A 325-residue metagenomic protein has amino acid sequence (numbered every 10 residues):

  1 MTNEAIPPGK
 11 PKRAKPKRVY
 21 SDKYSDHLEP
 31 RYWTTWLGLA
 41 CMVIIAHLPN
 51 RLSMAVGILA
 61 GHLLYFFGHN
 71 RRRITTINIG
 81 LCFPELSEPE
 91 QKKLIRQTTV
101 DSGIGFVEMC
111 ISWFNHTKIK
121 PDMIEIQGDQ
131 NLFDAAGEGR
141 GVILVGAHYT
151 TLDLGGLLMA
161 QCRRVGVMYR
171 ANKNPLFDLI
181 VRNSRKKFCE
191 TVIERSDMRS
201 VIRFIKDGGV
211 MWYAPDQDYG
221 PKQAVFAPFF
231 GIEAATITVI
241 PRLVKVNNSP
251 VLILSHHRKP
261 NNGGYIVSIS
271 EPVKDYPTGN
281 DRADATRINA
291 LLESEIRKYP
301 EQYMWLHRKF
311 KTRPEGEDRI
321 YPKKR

Functional and structural regions predicted by a protein language model:
T2-G146, I180-S184, C189: Membrane-anchoring hydrophobic helices of lipid-metabolizing enzymes
T2-R13, V19-S25, E29, F67 (+4 more regions): Non-catalytic C-terminal accessory region of glycerolipid acyltransferases and related lyso-lipid remodeling enzymes
T34, G68, H148, N174 (+2 more regions): Charged, low-complexity surface patches
A40, I74, Q130, L154 (+4 more regions): Short Gly/charged-rich anion-binding patches and loops
Q91, K173, F177, D284: Hydrophobic (often cysteine-bearing) scaffold residues that line and stabilize catalytic clefts of nucleotide/cofactor
F106, E138-S196, D218-A224, P228 (+1 more regions): Catalytic core of membrane glycerolipid acyltransferases/transacylases, capturing the structured, soluble-facing
